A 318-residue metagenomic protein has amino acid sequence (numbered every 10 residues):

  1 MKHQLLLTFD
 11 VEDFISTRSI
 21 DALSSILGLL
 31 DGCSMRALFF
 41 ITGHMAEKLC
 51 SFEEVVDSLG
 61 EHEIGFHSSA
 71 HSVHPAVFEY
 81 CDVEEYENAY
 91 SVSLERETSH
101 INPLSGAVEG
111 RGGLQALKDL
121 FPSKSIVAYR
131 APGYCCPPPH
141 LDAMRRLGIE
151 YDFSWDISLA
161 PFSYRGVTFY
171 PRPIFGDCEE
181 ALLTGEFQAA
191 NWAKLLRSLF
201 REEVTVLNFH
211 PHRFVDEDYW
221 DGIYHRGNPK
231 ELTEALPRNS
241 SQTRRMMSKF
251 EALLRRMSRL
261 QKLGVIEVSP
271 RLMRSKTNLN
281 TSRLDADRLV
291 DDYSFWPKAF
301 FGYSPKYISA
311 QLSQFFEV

Functional and structural regions predicted by a protein language model:
M1-E63, V206, F214, V290-Y293 (+1 more regions): Active-site beta->alpha N-cap acidic-glycine motif
F9-R18, R36-G43, L94-S105, V127 (+3 more regions): The substrate-binding groove and active-site-proximal loops of carbohydrate-active enzymes, especially glycoside
D10, L30, H67, Y129 (+3 more regions): Conserved, mostly hydrophobic/aromatic
S19-I26, G106-G112, G185-L195, L236-R256: Well-ordered, non-membrane alpha-helical segments in soluble/globular domains
D31-A37, Y151-D156, P211-V318: C-terminal domain-boundary segment and adjacent tail
M35-P137, L207: Metal-dependent polysaccharide deacetylase catalytic core of the NodB/CE4 family, i.e., the active-site-bearing domain
V55-I64, P137-E150, L279-D291: Short, electropositive alpha-helical surface patch
V73-P75, A128-Y224: Active-site-adjacent pocket scaffolds in enzyme catalytic domains
